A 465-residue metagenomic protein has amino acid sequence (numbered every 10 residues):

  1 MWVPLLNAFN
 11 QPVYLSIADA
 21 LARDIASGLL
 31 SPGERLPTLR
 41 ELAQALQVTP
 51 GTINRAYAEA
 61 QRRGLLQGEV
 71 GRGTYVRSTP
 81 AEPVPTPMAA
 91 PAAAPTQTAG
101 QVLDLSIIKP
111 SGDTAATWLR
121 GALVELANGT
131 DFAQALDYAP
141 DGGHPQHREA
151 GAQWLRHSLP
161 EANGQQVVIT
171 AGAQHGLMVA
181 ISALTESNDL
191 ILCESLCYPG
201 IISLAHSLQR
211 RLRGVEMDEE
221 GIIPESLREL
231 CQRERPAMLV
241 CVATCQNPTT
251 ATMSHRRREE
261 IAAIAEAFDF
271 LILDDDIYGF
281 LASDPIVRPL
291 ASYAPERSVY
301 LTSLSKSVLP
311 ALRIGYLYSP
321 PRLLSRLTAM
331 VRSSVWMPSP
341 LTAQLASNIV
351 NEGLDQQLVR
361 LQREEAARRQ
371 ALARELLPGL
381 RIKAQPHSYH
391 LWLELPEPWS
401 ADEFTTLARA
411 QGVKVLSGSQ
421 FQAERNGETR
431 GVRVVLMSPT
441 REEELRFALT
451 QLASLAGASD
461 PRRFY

Functional and structural regions predicted by a protein language model:
M1-A127, L136, R332-S339, E364 (+5 more regions): N-terminal basic, amphipathic alpha-helical segments
Q134-F268, F280-V299, G457-F464: Conserved core of the PLP fold type I
C193, G214, I272-D274, A346 (+1 more regions): Hydrophobic residues in well-ordered beta-strands that form the structural core
V299-R363, D460-P461: Conserved core segment of the aminotransferase class I/II
Y318, W392-E394, V435-M437: Short hydrophobic/aromatic beta-strand micro-patches that form the beta-sheet surface supporting nucleotide- or nucleic
R363-R374, I382-L395, F404: Conserved glycine-rich beta-strand-loop-beta hairpin in the small C-terminal domain of fold type I
R409-R433, R463-Y465: Conserved PLP cofactor-binding pocket of PLP-dependent enzymes
